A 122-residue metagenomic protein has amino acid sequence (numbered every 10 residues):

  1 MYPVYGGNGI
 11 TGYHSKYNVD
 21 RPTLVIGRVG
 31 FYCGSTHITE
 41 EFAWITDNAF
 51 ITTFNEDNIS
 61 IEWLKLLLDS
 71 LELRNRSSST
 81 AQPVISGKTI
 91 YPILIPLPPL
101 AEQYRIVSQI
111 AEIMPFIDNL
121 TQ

Functional and structural regions predicted by a protein language model:
M1-Y2: Polyanion-binding catalytic cores of nucleic-acid enzymes and NTP/SAM-utilizing transferases
G6-D69, R74, S78-Y91: A short beta-sheet element
P92-Q122: Amphipathic alpha-helical coiled-coil/heptad-repeat segments
